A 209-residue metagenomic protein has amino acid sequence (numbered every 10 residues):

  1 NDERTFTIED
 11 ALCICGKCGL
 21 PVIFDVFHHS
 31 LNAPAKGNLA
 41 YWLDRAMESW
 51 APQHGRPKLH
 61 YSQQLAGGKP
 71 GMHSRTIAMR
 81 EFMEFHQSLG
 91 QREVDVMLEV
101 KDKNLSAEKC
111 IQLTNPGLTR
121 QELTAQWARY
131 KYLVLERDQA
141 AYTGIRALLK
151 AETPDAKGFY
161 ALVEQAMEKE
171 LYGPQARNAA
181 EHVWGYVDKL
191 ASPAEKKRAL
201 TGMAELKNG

Functional and structural regions predicted by a protein language model:
N1-P57: Acidic/histidine-rich catalytic cores of soluble enzymes
D2-T5, V26-S30, Q63-G67, V100-N104: Active-site-proximal loop/turn and secondary-structure-junction residues that shape catalytic pockets, frequently
E9, A40-H54, K69-Q91: A short, acidic, amphipathic alpha-helical segment used as a generic capping/interface helix at domain edges
D25, V96, G209: Conserved, mostly hydrophobic/aromatic
G55-S74, P174, A180-P193: C-terminal hydrophobic structural anchor segments that stabilize assembly/packing rather than catalytic chemistry
K58-S62, D95-V100: Conserved active-site loop/cleft motifs that coordinate metal ions or position small ligands
L105-G117: C-terminal helical cap(s) of enzyme catalytic domains, especially alpha/beta-barrels
P116-N208: Acidic, Ser/Pro/Thr-rich low-complexity regulatory regions and the short amphipathic helical interaction modules they
